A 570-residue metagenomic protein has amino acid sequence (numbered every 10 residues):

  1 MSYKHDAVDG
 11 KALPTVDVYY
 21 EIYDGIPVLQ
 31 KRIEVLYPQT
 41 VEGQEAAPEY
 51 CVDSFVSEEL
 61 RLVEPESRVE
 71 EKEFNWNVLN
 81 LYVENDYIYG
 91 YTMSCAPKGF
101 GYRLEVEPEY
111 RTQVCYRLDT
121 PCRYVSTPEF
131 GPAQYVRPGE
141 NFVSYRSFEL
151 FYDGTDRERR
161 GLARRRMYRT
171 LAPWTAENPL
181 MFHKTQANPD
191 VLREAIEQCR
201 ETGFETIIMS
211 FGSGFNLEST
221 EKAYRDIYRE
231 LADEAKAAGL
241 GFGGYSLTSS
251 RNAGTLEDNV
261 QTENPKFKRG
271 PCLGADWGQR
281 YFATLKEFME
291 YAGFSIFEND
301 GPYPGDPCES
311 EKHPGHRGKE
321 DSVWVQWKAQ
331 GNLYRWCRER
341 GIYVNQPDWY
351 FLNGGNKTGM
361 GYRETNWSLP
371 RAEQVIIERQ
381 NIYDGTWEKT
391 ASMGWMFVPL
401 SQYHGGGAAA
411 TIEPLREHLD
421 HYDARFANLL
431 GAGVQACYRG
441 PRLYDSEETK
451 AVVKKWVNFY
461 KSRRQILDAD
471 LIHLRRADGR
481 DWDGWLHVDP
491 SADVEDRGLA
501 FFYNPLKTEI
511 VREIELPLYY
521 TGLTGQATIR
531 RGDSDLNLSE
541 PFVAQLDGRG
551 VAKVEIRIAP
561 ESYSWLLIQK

Functional and structural regions predicted by a protein language model:
M1-P121, F130, G525-P541: Polysaccharide-binding surfaces and accessory modules of carbohydrate-active proteins
I33, G139, C199, D300 (+3 more regions): Conserved, mostly hydrophobic/aromatic
Q134-D153, A559-Q569: Short Pro-Gly-centered flexible turn/kink motifs
R157-T206, S210-S213: An acidic-aromatic substrate-binding cleft motif
A187-E201, G278-E290, Y422: Short, acidic/polar
S210-H404: Aromatic- and carboxylate-enriched substrate-binding clefts and catalytic-loop regions of carbohydrate-active enzymes
Q330-L538, K553-E555: Active-site-proximal substrate-binding groove within the catalytic cores of carbohydrate-active enzymes
V543-K570: C-terminal beta-strand-rich structural cap/linker in extracellular carbohydrate-active enzymes
